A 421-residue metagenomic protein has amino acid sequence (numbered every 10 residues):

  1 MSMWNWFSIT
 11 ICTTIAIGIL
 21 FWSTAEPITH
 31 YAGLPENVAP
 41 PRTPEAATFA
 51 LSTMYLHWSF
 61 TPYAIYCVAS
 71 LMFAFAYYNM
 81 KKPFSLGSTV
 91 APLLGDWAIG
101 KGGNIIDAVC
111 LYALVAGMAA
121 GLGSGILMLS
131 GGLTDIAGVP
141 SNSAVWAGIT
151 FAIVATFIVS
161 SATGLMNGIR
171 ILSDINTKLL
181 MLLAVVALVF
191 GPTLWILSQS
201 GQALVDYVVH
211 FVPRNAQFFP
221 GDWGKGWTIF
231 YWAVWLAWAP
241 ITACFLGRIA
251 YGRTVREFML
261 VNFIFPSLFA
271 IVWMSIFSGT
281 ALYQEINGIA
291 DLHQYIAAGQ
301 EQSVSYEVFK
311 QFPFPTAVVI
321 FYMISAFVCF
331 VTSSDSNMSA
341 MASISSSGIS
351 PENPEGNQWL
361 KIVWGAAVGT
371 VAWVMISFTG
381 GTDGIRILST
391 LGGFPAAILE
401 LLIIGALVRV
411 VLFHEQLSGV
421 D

Functional and structural regions predicted by a protein language model:
M1, A50-H57, M72-K82, G131-I136 (+4 more regions): Membrane-water interface regions at transmembrane-helix termini and the short interhelical loops of multi-pass membrane
M1-A46, V185, V189, G393 (+1 more regions): N-terminal alpha-helical transmembrane segments of multi-pass membrane transport and channel/translocase proteins
M1-M3, I28-S52, F75-K101, N167 (+4 more regions): Flexible loop linkers connecting adjacent transmembrane helices in multi-pass alpha-helical membrane transporters
I15-L20, T53-L127, D135-S161, F190-T193 (+6 more regions): Helix-loop-helix module between adjacent transmembrane segments
W22-E36, F75, A187-H210, S267-Q300 (+1 more regions): Extracellular/periplasmic helix-exit of transmembrane alpha-helices
E26, A119-I136, G148, L182-F218 (+2 more regions): Hydrophobic alpha-helical segments and their helix-loop junctions in multi-pass secondary transporters
N79-F84, A113-S130, P240-N262, T316-S346: Membrane-helix boundary/coupling elements in multi-pass transport proteins
L94-N104, V139-I158, A162, I229-A237 (+4 more regions): Loop-to-transmembrane helix boundary motifs in multi-pass membrane proteins
